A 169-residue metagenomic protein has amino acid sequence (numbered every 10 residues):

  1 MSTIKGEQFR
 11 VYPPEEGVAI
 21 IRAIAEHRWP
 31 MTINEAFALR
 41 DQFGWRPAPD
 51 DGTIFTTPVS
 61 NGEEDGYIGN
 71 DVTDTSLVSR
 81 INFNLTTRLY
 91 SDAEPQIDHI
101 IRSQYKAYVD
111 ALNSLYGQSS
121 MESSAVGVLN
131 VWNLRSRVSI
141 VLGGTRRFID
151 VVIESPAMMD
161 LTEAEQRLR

Functional and structural regions predicted by a protein language model:
M1-V126, R137-V138, G144-R169: Short helix/turn-capping signatures at newly exposed starts of structured segments
V131-S136: Active-site beta-strand termini and strand-to-loop segments that position acidic
